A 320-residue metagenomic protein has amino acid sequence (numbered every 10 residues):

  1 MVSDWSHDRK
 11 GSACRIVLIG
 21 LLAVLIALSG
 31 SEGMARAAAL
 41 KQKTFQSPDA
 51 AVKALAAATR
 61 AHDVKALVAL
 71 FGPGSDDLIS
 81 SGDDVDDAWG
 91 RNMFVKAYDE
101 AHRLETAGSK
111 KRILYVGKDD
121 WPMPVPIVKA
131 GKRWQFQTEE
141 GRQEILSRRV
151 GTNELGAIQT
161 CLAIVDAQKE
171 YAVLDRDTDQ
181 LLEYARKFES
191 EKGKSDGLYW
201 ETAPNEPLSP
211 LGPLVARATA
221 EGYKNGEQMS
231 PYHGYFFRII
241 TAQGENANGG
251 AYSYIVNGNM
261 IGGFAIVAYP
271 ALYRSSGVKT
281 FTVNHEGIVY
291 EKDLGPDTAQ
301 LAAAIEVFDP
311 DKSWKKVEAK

Functional and structural regions predicted by a protein language model:
M1-C14: N-terminal secretory signal peptides that target proteins for export/translocation
I16-G30: Bacterial N-terminal signal peptides
R36-A61, E105, E140-D166, E170: Short, low-complexity N-terminal intrinsically disordered segments enriched in polar/charged residues
D63-S75, L182-A185: Short, well-ordered alpha-helical segments enriched in acidic and aromatic residues
S75-M123, G226, S230-P231, R238 (+2 more regions): Surface-exposed, charged secondary-structure patches
R112-L155, Q159-L162, I288-K292: Short beta-strand edge/turn micro-motifs at domain boundaries
Y171-G277: Flexible, glycine-rich surface segments
G262-K312, K316-K320: C-terminal soluble interaction/assembly domains
